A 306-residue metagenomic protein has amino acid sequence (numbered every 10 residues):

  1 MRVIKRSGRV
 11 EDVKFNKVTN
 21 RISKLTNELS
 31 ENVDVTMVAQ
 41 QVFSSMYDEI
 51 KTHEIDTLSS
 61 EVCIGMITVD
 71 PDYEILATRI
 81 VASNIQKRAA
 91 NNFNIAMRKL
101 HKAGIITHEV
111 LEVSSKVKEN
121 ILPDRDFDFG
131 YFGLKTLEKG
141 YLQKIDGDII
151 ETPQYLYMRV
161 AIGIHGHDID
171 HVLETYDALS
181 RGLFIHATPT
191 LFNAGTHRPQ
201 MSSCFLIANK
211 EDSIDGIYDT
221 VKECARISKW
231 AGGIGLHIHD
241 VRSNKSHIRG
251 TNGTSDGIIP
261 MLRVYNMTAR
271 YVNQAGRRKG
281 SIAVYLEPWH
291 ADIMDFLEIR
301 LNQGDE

Functional and structural regions predicted by a protein language model:
M1-E306: Extended catalytic cores of very large enzyme megasubunits
